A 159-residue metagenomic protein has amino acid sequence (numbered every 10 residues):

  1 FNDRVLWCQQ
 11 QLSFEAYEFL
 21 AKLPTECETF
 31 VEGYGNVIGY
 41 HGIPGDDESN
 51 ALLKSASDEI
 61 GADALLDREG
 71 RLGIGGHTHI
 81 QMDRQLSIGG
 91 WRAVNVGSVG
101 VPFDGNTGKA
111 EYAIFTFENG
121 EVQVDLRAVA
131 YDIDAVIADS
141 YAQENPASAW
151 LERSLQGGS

Functional and structural regions predicted by a protein language model:
F1-F30, Y34-N36, A51-E69, P146: Active-site neighborhood of divalent metal-dependent phosphoester bond hydrolases
L20, H41, H77, G97 (+1 more regions): Divalent metal-coordination and catalytic microenvironments
P24-E28, I80-D83, Y112: Short, acidic/polar N-cap/turn motifs at the starts of alpha helices
G35, R71, G89-W91: Conserved catalytic motifs of the protein kinase core domain
G35-I43, A93-G97: Active-site-proximal beta-strand elements of phosphoester/diester hydrolases
G42-D58, I88-W91: Short, surface-exposed, charged loop/turn segments at secondary-structure junctions
G45-D46, L72-L86, V101-D104: Active-site environment of divalent metal-dependent phosphoester hydrolases
Q85-S159: Acidic, His/Gly-rich catalytic cores of divalent-metal-dependent hydrolytic chemistry
